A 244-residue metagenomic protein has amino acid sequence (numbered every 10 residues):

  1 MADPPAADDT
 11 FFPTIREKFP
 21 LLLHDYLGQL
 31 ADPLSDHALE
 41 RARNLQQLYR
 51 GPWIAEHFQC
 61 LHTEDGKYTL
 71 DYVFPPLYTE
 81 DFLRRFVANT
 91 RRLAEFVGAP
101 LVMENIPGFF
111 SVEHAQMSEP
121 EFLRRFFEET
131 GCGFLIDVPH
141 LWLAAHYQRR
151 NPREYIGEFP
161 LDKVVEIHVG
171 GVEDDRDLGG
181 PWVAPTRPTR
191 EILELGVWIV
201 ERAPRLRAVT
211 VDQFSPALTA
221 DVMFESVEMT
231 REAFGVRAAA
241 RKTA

Functional and structural regions predicted by a protein language model:
M1-P4, Y26-L30, H57-Q59, I106-G108 (+3 more regions): Active-site beta-loop-alpha junctions enriched in small/polar residues
P5-D9, S35-A42, F82-V87, P120 (+3 more regions): Well-ordered, non-membrane alpha-helical segments in soluble/globular domains
A6-L23, H37-P52, R91-F96, R125-E129 (+2 more regions): Acidic (Asp/Glu)-rich catalytic clusters
F12, V112-E129, A144-G157, D221-F224: Distinct, well-ordered alpha-helical segments
D36-F134: Active-site acidic/histidine proton-transfer and metal-coordination neighborhood in alpha/beta enzyme cores
I54, L101, D137, I167 (+1 more regions): Conserved, mostly hydrophobic/aromatic
Y72-L83, A144-R205: Gly/Pro-rich active-site loop or hairpin
T219-A244: C-terminal helical cap(s) of enzyme catalytic domains, especially alpha/beta-barrels
